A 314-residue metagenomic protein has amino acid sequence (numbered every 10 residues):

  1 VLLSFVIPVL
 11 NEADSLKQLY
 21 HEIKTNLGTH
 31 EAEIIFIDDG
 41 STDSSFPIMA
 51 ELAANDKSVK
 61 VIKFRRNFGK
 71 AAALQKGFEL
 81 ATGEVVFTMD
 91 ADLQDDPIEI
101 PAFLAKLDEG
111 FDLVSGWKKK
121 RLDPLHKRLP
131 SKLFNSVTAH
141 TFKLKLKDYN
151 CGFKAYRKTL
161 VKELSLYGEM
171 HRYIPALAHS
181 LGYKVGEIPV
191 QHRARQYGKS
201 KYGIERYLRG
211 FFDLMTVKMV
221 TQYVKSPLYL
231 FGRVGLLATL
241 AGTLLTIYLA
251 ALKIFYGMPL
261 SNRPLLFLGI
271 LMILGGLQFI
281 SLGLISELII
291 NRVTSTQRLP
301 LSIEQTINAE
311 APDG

Functional and structural regions predicted by a protein language model:
L2-S4, E33: Cell-envelope/extracellular polymer assembly enzymes that use nucleotide-activated donors
E12-N26: Short, well-formed alpha-helical segments that are part of the catalytic scaffolds of diverse glycosyltransferases
D14-Q18, D43-L52: Acidic helix N-cap motif at the loop->helix transition within catalytic regions of sugar-transfer enzymes
H30-S41, I62-K63: Short beta-strand/loop segment that forms part of the nucleotide-sugar
D38-P47, L93-Q94: A conserved acidic beta->alpha catalytic loop
K60-R66, K70-L80, V85, P97-S180 (+2 more regions): Acceptor/aglycone-binding surface of glycosyltransferases and processive sugar-polymer synthases
E169, Y173-G314: Hydrophobic helical membrane-anchoring modules
